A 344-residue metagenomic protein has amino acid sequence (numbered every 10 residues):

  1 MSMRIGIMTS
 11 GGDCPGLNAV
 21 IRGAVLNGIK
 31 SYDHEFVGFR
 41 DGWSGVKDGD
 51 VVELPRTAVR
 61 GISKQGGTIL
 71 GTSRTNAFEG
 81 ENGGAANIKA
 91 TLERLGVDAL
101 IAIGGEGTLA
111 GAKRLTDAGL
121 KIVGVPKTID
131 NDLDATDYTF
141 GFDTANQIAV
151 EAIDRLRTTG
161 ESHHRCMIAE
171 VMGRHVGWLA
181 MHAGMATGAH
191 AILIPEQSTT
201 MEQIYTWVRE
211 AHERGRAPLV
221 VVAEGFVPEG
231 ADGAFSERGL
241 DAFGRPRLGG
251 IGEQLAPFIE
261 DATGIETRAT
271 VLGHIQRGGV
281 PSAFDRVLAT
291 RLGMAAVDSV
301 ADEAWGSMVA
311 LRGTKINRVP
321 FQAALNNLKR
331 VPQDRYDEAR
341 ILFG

Functional and structural regions predicted by a protein language model:
M1-K47: N-terminal phosphate-binding or glycine-rich loops at protein starts, especially the Walker A/P-loop of NTPases
S10-D13, F39-S44, R74-T75, G105-G107 (+6 more regions): Short, ordered loop/turn segments at secondary-structure junctions
A19-A24, E106-L120, A180: Short Gly/Thr/Asp-enriched flexible loops that form oxyanion-binding sites at enzyme active sites
D33, V37, L115-N146, L193-T200: Short, acidic/small-residue loops that bind anionic groups at enzyme active sites
D33-F39, T159-C166, P218-V220, A256 (+2 more regions): Flexible, glycine/charged-enriched surface loops at secondary-structure junctions
V46-A102, T108, F140-E151, G344: Glycine-rich oxoanion-binding loops at beta->alpha junctions
T91, A99-G104, R114, F142-G160 (+1 more regions): Accessory alpha-helical/coil subdomains and C-terminal extensions that flank or cap enzyme catalytic cores
Q254, S307-G344: Phosphate-binding loop/pocket of nucleotide- and phosphate-handling active sites
